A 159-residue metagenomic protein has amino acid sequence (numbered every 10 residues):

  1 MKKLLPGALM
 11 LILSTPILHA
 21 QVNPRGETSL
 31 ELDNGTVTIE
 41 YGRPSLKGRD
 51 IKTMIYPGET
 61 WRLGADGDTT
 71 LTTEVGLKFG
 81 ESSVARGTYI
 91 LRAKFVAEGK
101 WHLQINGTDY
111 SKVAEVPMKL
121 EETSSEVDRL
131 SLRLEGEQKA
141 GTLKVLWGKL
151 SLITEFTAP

Functional and structural regions predicted by a protein language model:
L4-S14: Sec-dependent N-terminal signal peptides
P6, K94, G148: Residue-level marker of positions within ordered structural domains that often coincide with functionally constrained
L9, G26-L32, L71, V75-L77: Short acidic-hydrophobic surface loop/beta-edge motif
P16-A20: Sec/Tat signal peptide C-region and signal peptidase I cleavage site
Q21-E59, G107-P159: Primarily secretory-pathway and cell-envelope proteins
L63-T108: Mid-length scaffold segments of soluble, non-membrane domains
